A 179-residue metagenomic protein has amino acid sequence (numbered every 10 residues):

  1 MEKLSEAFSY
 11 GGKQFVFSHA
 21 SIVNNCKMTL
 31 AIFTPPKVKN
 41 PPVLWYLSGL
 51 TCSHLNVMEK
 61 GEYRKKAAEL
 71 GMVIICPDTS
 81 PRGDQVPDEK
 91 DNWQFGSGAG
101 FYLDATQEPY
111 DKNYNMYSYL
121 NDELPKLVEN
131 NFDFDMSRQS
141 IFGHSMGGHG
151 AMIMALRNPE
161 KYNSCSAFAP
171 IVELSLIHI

Functional and structural regions predicted by a protein language model:
M1-I177: Non-catalytic cap/lid and distal C-terminal segments of serine-dependent acyl enzymes
